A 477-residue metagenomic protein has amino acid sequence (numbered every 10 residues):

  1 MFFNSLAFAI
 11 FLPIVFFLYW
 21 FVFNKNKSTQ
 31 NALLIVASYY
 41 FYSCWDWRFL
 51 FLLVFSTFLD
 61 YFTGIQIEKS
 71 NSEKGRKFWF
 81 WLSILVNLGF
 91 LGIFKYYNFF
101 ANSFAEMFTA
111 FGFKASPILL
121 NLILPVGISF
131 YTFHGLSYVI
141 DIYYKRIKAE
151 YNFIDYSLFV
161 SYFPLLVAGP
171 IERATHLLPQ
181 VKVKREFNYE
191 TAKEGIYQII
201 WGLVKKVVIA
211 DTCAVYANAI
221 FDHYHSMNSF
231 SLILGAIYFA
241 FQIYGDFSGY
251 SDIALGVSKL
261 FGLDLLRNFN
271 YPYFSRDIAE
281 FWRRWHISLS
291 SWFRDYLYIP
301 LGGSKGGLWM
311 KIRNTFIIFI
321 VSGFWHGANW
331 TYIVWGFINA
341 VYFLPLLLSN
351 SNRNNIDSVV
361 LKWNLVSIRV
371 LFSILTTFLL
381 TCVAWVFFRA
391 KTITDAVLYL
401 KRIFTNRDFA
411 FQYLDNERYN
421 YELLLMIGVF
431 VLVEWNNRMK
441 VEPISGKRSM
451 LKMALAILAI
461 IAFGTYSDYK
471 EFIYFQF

Functional and structural regions predicted by a protein language model:
M1-V429, W435-Q476: Membrane-embedded transmembrane alpha-helical bundles that form the catalytic cores of multi-pass lipid-modifying
